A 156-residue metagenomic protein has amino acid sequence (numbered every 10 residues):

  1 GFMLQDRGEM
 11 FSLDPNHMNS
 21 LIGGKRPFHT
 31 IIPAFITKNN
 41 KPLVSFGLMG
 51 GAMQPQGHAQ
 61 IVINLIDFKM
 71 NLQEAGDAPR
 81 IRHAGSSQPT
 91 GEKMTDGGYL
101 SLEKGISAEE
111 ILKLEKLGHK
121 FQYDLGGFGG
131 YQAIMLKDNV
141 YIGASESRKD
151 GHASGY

Functional and structural regions predicted by a protein language model:
G1-D124: Proteins synthesized as precursors that undergo proteolytic processing into mature forms
A108-Y156: In a subset of proteins, long, contiguous C-terminal domains/tails are tracked
